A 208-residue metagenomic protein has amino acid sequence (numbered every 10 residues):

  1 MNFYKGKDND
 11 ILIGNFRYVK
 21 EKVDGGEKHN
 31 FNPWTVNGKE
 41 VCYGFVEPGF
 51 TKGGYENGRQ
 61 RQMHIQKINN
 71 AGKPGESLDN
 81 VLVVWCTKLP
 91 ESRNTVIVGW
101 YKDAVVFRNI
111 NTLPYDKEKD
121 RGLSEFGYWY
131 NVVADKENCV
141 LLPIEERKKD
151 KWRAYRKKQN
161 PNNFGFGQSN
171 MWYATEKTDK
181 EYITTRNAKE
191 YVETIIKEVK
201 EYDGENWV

Functional and structural regions predicted by a protein language model:
M1-G75: Compositionally biased, charged N-terminal/linker segments
M1-H29, N111-V208: Contiguous surface segments at macromolecular interaction interfaces
T35-G38, E47-G49, T87-P90, K102-R108 (+1 more regions): Short, flexible loop/turn elements at secondary-structure junctions
Y55-V106: Extracellular-facing segments of soluble proteins and assemblies that are Gly/Ser/Thr-biased and enriched in aromatics
